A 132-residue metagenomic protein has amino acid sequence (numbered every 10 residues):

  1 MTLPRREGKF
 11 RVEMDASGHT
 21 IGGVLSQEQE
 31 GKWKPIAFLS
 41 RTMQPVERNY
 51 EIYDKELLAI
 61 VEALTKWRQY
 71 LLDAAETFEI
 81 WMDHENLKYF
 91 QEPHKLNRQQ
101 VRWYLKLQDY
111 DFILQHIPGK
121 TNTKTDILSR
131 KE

Functional and structural regions predicted by a protein language model:
M1-E13: Structured nucleic-acid-interacting core domains from mobile-element enzymes and related host factors, especially RNase
R6-K9, W33, A74-F78: Short amphipathic alpha-helical interface segments
D15, G23, W33-I36, A59 (+5 more regions): Mobile genetic element proteins and their domesticated derivatives, centered on retroelements and DNA transposons
S17-T20, K88: Short acidic, Gly/Ser-rich segments with clustered Asp/Glu that frequently serve as metal-coordination loops in enzyme
V24-S26, E92-K95, L128: Short coil/turn segments at secondary-structure boundaries
Q29-L58, E85-K88, E92: A short, polar/acidic, helix/strand-boundary loop motif
N49, I117-K131: RNase H-like two-metal-ion nuclease catalytic core shared by retroviral integrases and related mobile-element nucleases
V61-G119: RNase H catalytic domain
